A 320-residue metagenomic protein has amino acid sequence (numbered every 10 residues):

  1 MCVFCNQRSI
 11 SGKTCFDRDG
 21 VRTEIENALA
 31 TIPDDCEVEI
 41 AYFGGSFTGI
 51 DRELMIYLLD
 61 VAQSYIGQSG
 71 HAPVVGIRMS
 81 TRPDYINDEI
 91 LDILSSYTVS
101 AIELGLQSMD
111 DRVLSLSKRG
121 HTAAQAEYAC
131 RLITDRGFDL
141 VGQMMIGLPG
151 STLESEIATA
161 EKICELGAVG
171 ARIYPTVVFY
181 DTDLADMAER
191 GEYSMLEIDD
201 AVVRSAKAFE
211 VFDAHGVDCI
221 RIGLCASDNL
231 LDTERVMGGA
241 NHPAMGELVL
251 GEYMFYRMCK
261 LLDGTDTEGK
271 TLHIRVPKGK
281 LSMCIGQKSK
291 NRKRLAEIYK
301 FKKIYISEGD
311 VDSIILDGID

Functional and structural regions predicted by a protein language model:
M1, F179-A185, L230-D232: Short acidic/His/Gly/Ser-rich catalytic and metal-binding motifs that mark active-site loops of diverse hydrolases
M1-S9: Local cysteine-cluster metal-coordination motifs and their immediate loop/turn environment, predominantly Fe-S cluster
I10-G20, G44-Y65, S69, V74-T176 (+1 more regions): Conserved non-cysteine loop/helix-boundary elements of the Radical SAM core domain that shape
E24-P33, A206, E210: A short, N-terminal amphipathic alpha-helix
N27-S46: Short Fe-S-cluster ligation motifs
A28-L29, I66, F212, L262: Conserved hydrophobic residues forming the short capping helix/wall of the S-adenosyl-L-methionine
D35-E39, A72-G76, V99, G137 (+4 more regions): A general structural motif
R190-D320: Auxiliary Fe-S-binding modules of radical SAM enzymes
